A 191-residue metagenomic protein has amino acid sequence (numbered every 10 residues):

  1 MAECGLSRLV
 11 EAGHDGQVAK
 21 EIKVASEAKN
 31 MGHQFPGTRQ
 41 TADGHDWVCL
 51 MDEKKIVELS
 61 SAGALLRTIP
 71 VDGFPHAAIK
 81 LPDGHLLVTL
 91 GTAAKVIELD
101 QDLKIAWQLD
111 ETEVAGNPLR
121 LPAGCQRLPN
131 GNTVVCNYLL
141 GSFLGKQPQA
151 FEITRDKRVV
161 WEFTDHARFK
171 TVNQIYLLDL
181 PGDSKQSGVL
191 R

Functional and structural regions predicted by a protein language model:
M1-R191: Histidine-/acidic-rich catalytic cores in large beta-rich domains
